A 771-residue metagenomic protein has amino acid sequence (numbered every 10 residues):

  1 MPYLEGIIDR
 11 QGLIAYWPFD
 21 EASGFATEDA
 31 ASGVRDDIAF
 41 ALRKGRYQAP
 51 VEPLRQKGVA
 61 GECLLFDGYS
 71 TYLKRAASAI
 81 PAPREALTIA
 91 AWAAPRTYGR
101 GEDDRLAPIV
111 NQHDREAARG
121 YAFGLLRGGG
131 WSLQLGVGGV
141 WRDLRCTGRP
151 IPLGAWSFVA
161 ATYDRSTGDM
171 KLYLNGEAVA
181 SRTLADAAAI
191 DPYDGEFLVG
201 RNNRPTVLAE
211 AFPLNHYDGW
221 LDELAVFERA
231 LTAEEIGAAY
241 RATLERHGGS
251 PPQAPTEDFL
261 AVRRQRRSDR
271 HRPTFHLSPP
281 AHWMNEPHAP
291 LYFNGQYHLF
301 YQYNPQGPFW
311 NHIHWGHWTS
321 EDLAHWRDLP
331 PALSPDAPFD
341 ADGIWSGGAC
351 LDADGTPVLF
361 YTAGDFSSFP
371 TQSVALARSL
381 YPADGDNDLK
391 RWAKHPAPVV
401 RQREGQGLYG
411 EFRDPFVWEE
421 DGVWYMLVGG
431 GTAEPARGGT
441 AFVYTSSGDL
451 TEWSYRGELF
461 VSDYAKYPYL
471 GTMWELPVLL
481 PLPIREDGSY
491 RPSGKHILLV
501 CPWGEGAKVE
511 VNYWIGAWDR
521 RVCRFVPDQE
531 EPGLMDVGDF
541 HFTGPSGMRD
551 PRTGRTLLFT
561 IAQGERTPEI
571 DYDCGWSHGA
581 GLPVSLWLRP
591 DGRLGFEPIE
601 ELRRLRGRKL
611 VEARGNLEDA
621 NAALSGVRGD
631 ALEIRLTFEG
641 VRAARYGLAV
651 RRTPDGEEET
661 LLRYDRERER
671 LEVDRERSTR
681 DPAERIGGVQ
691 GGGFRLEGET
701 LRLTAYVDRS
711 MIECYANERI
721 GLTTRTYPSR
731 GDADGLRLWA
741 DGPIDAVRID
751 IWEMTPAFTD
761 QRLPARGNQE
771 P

Functional and structural regions predicted by a protein language model:
M1-A254, L617-A620, S625-R635, V641-R668 (+2 more regions): Extracellular glycan-associated modules
Y16, C63, F158, E223 (+4 more regions): Extracellular/lumenal ectodomain signal focusing on beta-strand-rich modules and carbohydrate-recognition contexts
G68, D114-E116, R127, Y163-T167 (+6 more regions): A generic beta-sheet turn/junction motif
G154-Y163, L172, L479, I634-L636 (+1 more regions): Short tryptophan-centered beta-strand motifs in secreted/extracellular beta-sheet-rich domains of glycan-recognition
F158, A289, G348, D414-F416 (+2 more regions): Conserved beta-strand position repeated once per blade in WD40 beta-propeller domains
N203-A239, I515-G516, G731-P771: Ligand-recognition surfaces built from glycine- and aromatic
E235, R241-D414, E419-Y469, P483-G538 (+6 more regions): Beta-rich carbohydrate-recognition and catalytic domains
R520-C523, Q529-E697, T704-Y706, R719 (+2 more regions): Extended polysaccharide-engagement surfaces of secreted carbohydrate-active enzymes
